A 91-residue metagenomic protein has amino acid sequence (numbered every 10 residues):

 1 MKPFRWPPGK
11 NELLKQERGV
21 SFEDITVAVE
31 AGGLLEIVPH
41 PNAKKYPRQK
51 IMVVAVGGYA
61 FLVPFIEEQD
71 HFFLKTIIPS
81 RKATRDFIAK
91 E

Functional and structural regions predicted by a protein language model:
M1-E91: Ribonuclease/tRNase effector modules and their secretory precursors
